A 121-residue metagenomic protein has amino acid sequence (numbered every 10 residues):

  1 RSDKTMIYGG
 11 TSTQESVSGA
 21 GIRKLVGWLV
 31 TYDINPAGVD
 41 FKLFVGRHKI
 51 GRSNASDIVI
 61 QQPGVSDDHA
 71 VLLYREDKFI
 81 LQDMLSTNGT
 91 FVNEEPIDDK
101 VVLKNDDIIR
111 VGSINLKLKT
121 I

Functional and structural regions predicted by a protein language model:
R1-Q61: Intrinsically disordered, low-complexity acidic Ser/Thr-rich regulatory segments
K42-I114, K119: Forkhead-associated
